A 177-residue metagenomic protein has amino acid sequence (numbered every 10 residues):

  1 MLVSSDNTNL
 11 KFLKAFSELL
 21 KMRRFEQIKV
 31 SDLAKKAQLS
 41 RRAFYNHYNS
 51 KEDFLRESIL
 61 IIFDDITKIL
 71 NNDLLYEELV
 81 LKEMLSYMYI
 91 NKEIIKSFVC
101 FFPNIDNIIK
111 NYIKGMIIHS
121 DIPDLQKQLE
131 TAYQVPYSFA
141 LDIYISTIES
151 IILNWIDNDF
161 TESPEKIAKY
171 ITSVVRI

Functional and structural regions predicted by a protein language model:
M1-S5: N-terminal intrinsically disordered/low-complexity leader segments
D6-S17, E26-Q27, K35-Q38, Y45-L74 (+2 more regions): An amphipathic alpha-helix adjacent to DNA-recognition modules
K14, E57, I61, N111 (+4 more regions): Short, residue-level hotspots on alpha-helical faces of the histone-fold and other alpha-helical interaction modules
K21-N46, E52, L75-L85, S97-K110 (+2 more regions): DNA-binding recognition helix and immediately preceding turn/loop of helix-turn-helix/winged-helix domains
D64, H119, Q134-S138, D157 (+1 more regions): Protein-protein interaction and targeting regions used for scaffolding, dimerization, and localization
I69-D73, I95-V99, W155-D159: Secondary-structure edge/capping motif, primarily at the C-terminal ends of alpha-helices and the immediately following
N104-S146: Amphipathic alpha-helical packing segments from all-alpha helical-bundle domains
S146, N154-I177: C-terminal peripheral helix-coil segments that are non-catalytic and often amphipathic
